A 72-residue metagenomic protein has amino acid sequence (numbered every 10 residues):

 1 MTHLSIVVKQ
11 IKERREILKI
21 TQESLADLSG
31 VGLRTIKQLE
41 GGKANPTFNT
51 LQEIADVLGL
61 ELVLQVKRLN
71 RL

Functional and structural regions predicted by a protein language model:
M1-I6: A detector for short, charged/polar N-terminal pre-domain segments
K9-S24, E53: Short basic helix-loop element that most often maps to the first helix and adjoining turn of HTH DNA-binding modules
I11, L25-A26, I36-L39: Conserved hydrophobic/aromatic packing and binding residues within compact polymer-binding modules
I20-R34: Short alpha-helical DNA-recognition segment
G30-A44: Recognition helix of helix-turn-helix/homeodomain-like DNA-binding domains that insert into the DNA major groove
K43-E53: Short, basic-rich loop-to-helix N-cap that marks the start of a DNA-contacting helix
V57-L58: Residue cluster at the C-terminal edge of the helix-turn-helix DNA-binding motif
V63-L72: Short, charged recognition helix plus adjacent turn of helix-turn-helix-like nucleic-acid-binding domains
